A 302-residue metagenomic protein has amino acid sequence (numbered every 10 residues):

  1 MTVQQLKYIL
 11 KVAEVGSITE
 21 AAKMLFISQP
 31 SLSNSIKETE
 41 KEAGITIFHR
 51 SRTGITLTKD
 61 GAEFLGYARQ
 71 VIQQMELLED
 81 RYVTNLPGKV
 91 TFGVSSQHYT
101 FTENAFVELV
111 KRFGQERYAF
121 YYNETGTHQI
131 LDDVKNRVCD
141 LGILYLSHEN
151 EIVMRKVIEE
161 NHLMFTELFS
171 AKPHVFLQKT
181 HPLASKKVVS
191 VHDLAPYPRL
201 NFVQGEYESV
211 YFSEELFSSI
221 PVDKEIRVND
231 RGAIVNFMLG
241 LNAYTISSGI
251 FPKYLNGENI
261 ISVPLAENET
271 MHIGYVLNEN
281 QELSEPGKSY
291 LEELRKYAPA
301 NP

Functional and structural regions predicted by a protein language model:
L10-S28: Short helix-boundary/capping micro-motifs
E40-L57: A short LG(V/I)-centered, amphipathic sequence patch enriched for acidic residue(s) preceding the LG motif
E42-A43, F64-L86, F101: Alpha-helical linker/hinge and terminal dimerization helices associated with HTH transcriptional regulators
K89-V153, V228: Central regulatory/effector-binding core of bacterial HTH transcription factors
T102-E108, E151, S190-V191, A195-S219 (+1 more regions): Secondary-structure junction motif
K135-V138, Y145, Q204-I261: Hydrophobic hinge/microswitch elements
V157-P173, L177-R199: Flexible hinge/capping segments at coil-to-helix
E160-T166, A171, G232-E282: Beta-alpha-beta core module
